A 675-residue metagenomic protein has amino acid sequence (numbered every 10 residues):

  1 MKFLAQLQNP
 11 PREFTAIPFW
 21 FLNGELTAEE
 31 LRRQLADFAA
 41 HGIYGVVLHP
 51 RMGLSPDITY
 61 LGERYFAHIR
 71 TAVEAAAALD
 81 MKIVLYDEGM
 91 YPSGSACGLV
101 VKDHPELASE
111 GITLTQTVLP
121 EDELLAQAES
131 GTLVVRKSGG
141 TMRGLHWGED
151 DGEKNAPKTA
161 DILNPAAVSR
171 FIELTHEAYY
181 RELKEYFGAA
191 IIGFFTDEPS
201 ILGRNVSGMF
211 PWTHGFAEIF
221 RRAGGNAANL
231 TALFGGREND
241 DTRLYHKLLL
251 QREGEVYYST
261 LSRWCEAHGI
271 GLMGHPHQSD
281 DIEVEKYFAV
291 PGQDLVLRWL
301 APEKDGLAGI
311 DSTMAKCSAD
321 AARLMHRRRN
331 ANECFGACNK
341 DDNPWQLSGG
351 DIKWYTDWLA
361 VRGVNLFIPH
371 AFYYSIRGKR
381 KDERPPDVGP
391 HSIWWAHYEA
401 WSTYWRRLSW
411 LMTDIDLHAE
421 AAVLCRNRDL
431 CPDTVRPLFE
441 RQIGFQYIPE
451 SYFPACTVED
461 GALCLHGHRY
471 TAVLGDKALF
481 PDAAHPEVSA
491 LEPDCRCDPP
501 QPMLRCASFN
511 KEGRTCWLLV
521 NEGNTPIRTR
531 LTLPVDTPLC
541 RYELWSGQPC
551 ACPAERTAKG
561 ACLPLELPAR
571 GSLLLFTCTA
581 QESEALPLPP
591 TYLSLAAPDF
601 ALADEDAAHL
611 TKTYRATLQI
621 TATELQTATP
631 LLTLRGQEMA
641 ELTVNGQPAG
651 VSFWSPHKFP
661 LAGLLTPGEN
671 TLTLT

Functional and structural regions predicted by a protein language model:
Q6, R12-I17, F21, T27-R33 (+10 more regions): Carbohydrate-binding surfaces of carbohydrate-active enzymes
H49-S169, E173: Acidic/aromatic-lined carbohydrate-recognition and catalytic surfaces of CAZymes acting on diverse glycans
L567, L632, V644, L665-T666: Short, well-ordered loop/turn sites that connect or cap secondary structure elements
S572-L573, C578, P630, P667-T675: Short, well-structured beta-strand segments enriched in hydrophobic/aromatic residues within extracellular or lumenal
L618, A622-N645, L672-L674: Aromatic-lined ligand-binding clefts that engage carbohydrates, nucleic acids, or primary amines
Q619, F659-E669: Short, surface-exposed tryptophan/glycine-enriched loops that mediate extracellular molecular recognition
F653-H657: Extracellular carbohydrate recognition and processing domains and analogous Trp-centered ligand-binding platforms
